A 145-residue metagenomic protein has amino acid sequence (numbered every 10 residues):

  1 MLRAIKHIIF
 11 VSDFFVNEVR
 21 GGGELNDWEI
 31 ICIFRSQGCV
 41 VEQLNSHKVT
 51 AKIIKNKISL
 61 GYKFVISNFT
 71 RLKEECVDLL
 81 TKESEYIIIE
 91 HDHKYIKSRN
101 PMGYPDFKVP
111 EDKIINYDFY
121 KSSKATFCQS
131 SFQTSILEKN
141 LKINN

Functional and structural regions predicted by a protein language model:
M1-N68: N-terminal pre-catalytic "stem/leader" segment of glycosyltransferase-like enzymes
R20-E24, V77, S98-M102, N140: Short aromatic-enriched loop/helix-cap "lid" or pocket-rim segments at secondary-structure transitions that line
K55-D78, E85-I89: Short N-terminal targeting/anchoring amphipathic segment
R71, K94, F132-T134: Alpha-helix capping/helix-boundary segments
V77-S84, Y117-S122: Short, conserved loop/helix-junction motifs that constitute active-site signature segments in enzyme catalytic cores
E90-D106: A short, histidine- and acid-enriched strand-loop-helix "catalytic/donor-clamping" loop that lines the nucleotide-sugar
P105-T126: Membrane-proximal helix-turn-helix segments that form the acceptor-binding/catalytic region of lipid-linked
K121-N145: A short, active-site helix/loop in glycosyltransferases that binds the activated sugar's phosphate group
